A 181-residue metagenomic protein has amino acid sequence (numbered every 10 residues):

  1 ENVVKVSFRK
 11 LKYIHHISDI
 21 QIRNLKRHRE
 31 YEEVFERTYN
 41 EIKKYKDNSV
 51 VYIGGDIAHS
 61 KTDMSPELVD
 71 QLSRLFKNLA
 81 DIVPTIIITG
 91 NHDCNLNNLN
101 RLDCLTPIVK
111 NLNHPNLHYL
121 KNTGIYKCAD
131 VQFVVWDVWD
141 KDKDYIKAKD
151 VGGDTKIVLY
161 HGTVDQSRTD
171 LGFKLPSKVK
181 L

Functional and structural regions predicted by a protein language model:
E1-L75, V151-G152: N-terminal active-site segment of His-dependent metallophosphoesterases
D63-L181: His/Asp/Glu-rich metal-coordinating catalytic cores of metallo-dependent phosphodiesterases/hydrolases acting on
